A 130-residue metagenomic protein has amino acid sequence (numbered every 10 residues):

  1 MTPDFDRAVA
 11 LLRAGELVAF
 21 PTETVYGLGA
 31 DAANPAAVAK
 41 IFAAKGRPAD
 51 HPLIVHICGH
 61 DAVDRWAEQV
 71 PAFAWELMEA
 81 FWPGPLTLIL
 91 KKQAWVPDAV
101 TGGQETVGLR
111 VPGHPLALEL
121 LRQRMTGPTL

Functional and structural regions predicted by a protein language model:
M1-L130: Active-site-adjacent structural elements in enzyme catalytic cores
